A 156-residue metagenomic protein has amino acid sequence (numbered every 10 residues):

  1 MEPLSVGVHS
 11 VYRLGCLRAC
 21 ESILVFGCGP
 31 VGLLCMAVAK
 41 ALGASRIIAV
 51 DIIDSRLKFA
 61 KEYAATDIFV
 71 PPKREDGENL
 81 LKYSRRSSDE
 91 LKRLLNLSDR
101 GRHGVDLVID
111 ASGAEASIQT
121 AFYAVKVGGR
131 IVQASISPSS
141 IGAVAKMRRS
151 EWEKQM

Functional and structural regions predicted by a protein language model:
M1-S45: Short internal alpha-helix immediately C-terminal to a glycine-rich phosphate-binding loop in Rossmann-like
E2, E21, D110, E153-Q155: Acidic-residue sensor for enzyme active/binding pockets
L14-L17, L42, Y63, A124 (+1 more regions): Change "in soluble alpha/beta enzymes" to "in soluble alpha/beta proteins
A19, G43, H103-G104, V127 (+1 more regions): Residue-level preference for short coil/turn positions at secondary-structure junctions
V25-C28, K40-T120: Adenosine-nucleotide cofactor-binding segment
V31, C35, R56, T120-A121 (+1 more regions): Aromatic/hydrophobic pocket-lining residues that form π-stacking "cages" and hydrophobic walls in ligand
T66, V70, S112-M156: Glycine-rich phosphate-binding loop and adjacent beta-alpha segment of Rossmann(oid) nucleotide-cofactor-binding
